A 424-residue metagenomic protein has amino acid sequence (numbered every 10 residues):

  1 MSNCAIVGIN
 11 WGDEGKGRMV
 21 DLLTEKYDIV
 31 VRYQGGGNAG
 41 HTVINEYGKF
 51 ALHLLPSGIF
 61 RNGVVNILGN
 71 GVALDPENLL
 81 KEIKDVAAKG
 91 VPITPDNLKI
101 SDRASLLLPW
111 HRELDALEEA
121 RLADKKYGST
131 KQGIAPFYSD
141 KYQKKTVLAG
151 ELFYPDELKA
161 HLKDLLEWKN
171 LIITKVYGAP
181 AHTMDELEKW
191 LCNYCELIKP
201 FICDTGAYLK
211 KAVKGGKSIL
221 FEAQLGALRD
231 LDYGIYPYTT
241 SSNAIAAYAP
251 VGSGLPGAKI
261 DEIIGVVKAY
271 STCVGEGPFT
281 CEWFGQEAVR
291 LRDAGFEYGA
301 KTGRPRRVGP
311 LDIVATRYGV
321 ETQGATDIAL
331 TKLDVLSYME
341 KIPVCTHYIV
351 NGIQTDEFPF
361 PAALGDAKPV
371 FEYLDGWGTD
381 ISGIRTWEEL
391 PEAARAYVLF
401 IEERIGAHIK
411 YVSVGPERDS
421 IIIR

Functional and structural regions predicted by a protein language model:
M1-R424: Non-transmembrane, aqueous-exposed alpha-helical and coiled segments at domain scale
